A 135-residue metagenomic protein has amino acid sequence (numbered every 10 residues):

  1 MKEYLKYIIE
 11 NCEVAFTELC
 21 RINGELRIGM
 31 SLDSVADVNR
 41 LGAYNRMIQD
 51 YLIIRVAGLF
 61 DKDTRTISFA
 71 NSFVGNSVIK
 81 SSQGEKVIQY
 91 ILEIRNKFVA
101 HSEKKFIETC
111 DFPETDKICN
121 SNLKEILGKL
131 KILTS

Functional and structural regions predicted by a protein language model:
M1-Y90, P113-S135: Amphipathic alpha-helical interface segments
Q83-C110: Histidine-centered, metal-coordinating catalytic motifs and their short helical/loop contexts
